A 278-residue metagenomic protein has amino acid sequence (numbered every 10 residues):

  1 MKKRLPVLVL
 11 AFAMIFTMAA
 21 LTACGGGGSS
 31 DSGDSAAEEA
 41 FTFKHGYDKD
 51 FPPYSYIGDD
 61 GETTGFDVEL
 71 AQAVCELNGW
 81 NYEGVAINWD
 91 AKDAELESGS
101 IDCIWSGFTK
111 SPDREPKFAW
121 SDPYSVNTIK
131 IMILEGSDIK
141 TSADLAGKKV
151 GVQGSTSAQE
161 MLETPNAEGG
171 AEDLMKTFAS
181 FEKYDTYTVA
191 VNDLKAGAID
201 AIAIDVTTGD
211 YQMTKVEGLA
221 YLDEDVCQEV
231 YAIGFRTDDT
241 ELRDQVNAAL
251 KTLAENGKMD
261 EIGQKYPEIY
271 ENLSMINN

Functional and structural regions predicted by a protein language model:
A19-A23: C-terminal motif of bacterial Sec signal peptides marking the signal peptidase cleavage site
G26-S29, N81-E83, S157-F181, T214-E217 (+2 more regions): Ligand-binding clefts/hinges and TM-proximal coupling segments of bilobed small-molecule sensing domains
D34-G107, K183, K265: Extracytoplasmic small-molecule ligand-binding "clamshell" domains of the periplasmic binding protein/Venus flytrap
K49, V126-I133, V206, D210-K251 (+1 more regions): Periplasmic-binding protein-like
K49-P52, T63-E76, T128-D185, V206-T207: Bilobed "Venus flytrap"/periplasmic-binding protein-like clamshell domains and structurally analogous long
V68-L77, A143-K149, G154-T156, A232-E271: Extended ligand-binding regions for polar small-molecule ligands
Q72, E76, N81-D144, D225: Acidic, polar ligand-binding/catalytic clefts
A91, G107-P116, E163-T164, N192-Q228: A ligand-binding cleft/hinge motif common to bilobed small-molecule-binding domains
